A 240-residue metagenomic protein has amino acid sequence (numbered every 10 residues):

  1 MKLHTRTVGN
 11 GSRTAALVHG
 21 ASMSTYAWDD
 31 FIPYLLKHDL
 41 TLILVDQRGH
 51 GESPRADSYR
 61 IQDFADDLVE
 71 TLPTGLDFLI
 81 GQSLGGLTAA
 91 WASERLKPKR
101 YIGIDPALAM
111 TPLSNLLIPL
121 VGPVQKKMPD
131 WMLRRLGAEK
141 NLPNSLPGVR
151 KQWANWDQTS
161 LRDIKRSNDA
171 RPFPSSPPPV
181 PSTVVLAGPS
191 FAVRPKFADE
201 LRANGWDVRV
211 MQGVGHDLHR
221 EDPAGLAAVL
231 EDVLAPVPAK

Functional and structural regions predicted by a protein language model:
R6-E52: Conserved HGGG/HGGXW glycine-rich cap/lid loop of the alpha/beta-hydrolase fold
I32, I43-I80: Active-site loop/oxyanion-hole signature of alpha/beta-hydrolase fold enzymes
Q47-G49, P106, G213: Active-site loop/turn elements of alpha/beta-hydrolase fold enzymes, especially the short glycine-/histidine-rich
G81-G85, A89: Gly/Ala-rich beta-loop-alpha elbow adjacent to hydrolase catalytic centers
A90-M128: Flexible "cap/lid" loop of the alpha/beta hydrolase fold
S114-N115, K126-P179: Conserved alpha/beta-hydrolase catalytic His-Asp/Glu region
S182-R220: Conserved loop-alpha-helix segment in the C-terminal half of the alpha/beta-hydrolase fold that carries the catalytic
W206-K240: Catalytic active-site module of serine/aspartate enzymes centered on a nucleophile-bearing elbow/loop
